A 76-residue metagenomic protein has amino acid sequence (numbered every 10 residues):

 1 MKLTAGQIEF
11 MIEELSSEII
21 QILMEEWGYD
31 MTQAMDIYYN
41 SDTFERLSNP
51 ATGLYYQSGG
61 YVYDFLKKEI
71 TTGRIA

Functional and structural regions predicted by a protein language model:
M1-A76: C-terminal alpha-helical interaction appendages
